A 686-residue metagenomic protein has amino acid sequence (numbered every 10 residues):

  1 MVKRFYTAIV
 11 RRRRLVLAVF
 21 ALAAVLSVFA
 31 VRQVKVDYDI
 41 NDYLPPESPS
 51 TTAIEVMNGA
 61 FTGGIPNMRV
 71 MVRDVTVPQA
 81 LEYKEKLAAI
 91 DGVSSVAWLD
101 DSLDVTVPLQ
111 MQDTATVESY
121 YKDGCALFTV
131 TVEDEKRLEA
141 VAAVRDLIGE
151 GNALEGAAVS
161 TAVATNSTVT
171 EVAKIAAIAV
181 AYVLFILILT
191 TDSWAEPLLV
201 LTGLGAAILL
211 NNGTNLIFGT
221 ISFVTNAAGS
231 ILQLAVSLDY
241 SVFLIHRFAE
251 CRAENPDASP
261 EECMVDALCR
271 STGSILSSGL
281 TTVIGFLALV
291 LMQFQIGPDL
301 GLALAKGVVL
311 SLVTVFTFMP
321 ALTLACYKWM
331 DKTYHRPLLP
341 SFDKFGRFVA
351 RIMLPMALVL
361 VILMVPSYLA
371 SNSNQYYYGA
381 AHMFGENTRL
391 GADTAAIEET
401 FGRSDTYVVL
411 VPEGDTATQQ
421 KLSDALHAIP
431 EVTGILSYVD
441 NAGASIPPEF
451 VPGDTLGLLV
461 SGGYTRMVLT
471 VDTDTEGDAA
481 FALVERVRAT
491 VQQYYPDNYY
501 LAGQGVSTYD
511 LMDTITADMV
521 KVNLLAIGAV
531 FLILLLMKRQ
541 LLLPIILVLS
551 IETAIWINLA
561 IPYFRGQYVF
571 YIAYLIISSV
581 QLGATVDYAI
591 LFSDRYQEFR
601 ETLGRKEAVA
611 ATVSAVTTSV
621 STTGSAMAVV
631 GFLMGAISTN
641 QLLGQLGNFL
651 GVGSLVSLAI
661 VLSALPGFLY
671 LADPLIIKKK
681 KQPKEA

Functional and structural regions predicted by a protein language model:
M1-V36, E135-Y376, Y494-A686: Membrane-embedded transmembrane helical bundles of large multi-pass transporters/channels
V36-Y38, D104-V105: Surface-exposed, low-hydrophobicity interaction/linker segments
D37-D42, Y377-G379: Ser/Thr/Pro/Gly-rich low-complexity linker/stalk segments immediately outside membranes or between
P46-P66, V72-A158, Q375-Y376, A381-L543 (+1 more regions): Structured non-transmembrane domains adjacent to transmembrane bundles in polytopic membrane proteins
